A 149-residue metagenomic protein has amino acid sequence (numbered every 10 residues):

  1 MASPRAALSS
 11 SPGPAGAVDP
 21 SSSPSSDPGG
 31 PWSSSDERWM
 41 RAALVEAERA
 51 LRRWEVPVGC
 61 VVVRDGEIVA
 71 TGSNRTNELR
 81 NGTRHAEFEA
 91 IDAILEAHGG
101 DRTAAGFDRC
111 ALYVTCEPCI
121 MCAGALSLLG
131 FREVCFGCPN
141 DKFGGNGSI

Functional and structural regions predicted by a protein language model:
M1-A50, D108, P118, G124-I149: Zinc-dependent deaminase
W39, A43-E46, V56, I68 (+2 more regions): Generic hydrophobic secondary-structure packing signal
R41, C60, D92: A cross-family signal for key residues in well-ordered alpha-helices that form functional helical elements
E48, R52-E55, G99: Generic structural signal for secondary-structure transition and capping sites
W54-V58, D108: Short, basic and Ser/Thr-rich N-terminal targeting/leader segments
V58-G66: Short beta-strand scaffold segments in enzyme catalytic cores
A70-I149: Zn2+-dependent cytidine deaminase-like catalytic core
